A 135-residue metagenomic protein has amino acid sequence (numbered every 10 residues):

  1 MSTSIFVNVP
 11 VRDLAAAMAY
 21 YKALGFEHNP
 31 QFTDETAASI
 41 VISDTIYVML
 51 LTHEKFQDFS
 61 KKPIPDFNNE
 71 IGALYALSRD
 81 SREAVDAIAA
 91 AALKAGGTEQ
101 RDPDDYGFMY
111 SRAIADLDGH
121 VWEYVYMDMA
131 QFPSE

Functional and structural regions predicted by a protein language model:
M1, P65-E70: Short, flexible turn/loop "capping" segments at secondary-structure junctions
M1-M18, L74-L77, D128-E135: N-terminal beta-strand motif that seeds the catalytic metal site of vicinal oxygen chelate
F6-V7, F26, S78, D105: A generic secondary-structure micro-motif detector that highlights 1-2 residue hydrophobic/ambivalent hotspots embedded
N8-Q57: Core segments of cupin and vicinal oxygen chelate
L14, R82-E83: Residues at or immediately preceding the N-termini of alpha-helices
F56-P63, F132-S134: A short, acidic/glycine-rich surface segment
E83-A89: Short amphipathic alpha-helices within nucleic acid-binding modules
A89-E135: Vicinal oxygen chelate
